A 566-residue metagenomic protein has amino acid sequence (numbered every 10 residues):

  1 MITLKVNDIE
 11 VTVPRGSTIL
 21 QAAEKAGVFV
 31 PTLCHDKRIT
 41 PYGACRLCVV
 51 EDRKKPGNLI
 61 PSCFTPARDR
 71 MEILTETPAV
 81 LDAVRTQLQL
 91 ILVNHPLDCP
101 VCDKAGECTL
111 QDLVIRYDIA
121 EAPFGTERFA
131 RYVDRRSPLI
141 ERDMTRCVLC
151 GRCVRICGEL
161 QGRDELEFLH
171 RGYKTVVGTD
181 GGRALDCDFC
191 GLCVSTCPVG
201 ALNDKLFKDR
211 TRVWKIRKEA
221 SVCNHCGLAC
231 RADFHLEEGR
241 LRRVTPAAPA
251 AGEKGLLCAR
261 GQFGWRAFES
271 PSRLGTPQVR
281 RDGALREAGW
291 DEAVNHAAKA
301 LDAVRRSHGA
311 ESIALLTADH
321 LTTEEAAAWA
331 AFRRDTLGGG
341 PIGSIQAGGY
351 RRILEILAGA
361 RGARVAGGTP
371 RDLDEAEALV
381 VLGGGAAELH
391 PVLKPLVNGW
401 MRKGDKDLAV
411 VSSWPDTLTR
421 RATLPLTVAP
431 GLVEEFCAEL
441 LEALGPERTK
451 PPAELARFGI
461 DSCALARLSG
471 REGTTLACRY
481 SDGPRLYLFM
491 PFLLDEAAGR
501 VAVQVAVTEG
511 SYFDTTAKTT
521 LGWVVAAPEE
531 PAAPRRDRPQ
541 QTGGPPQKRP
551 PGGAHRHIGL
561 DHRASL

Functional and structural regions predicted by a protein language model:
M1-N7: Eukaryote-biased recognition of intrinsically disordered, low-complexity regulatory segments
T3, S17-Q21, P66, T322 (+1 more regions): Short, structural beta-strand-to-alpha-helix junction motif
N7, R53-K55, G499: Short strand-coil-strand connectors
E10, L33-R38, D143-R146, V176-L185 (+2 more regions): Conserved short loop/turn motifs at secondary-structure junctions
E10-S17: Short, contiguous acidic and Ser/Thr-rich linear segments
I19-R53: A basic, amphipathic helix-loop patch mediating RNA/tRNA/ribosome contacts
R46-F189, V194-V222, L228-C230, E237-R240: Fe-S ferredoxin-like electron-transfer domains and their immediately adjacent linker/connector regions across
P96, R210-P545, R563-L566: Catalytic alpha/large subunits of respiratory electron-transfer oxidoreductases, centered on bis-MGD molybdoenzymes
